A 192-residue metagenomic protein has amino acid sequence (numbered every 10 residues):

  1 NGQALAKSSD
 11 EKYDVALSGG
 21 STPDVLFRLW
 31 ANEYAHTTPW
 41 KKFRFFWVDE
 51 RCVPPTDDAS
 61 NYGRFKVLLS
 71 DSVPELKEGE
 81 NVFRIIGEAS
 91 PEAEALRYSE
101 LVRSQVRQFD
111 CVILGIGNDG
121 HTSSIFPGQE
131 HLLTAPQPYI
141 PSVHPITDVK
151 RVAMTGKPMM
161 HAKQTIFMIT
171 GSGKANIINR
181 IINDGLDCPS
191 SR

Functional and structural regions predicted by a protein language model:
N1-V15, E92: N-terminal glycine-/serine-/threonine-rich phosphate-binding loop
S9-Y34: Glycine-rich N-terminal segment of FAD-binding domains in flavoprotein oxidoreductases, spanning the beta-loop-helix
L17-T22, L114-N118, T170: Glycine-rich beta-strand-to-loop/alpha-helix junction loops that act as flexible
L29-P39, G63, V67, P127-P136 (+1 more regions): A glycine- and small-aliphatic-rich helix-loop capping segment at beta-alpha/alpha-beta transitions that lines
T38-I113: Ligand-binding beta-strand-loop-alpha-helix segment within the catalytic cores of soluble metabolic enzymes
A95-L96, S123-G128, I177-I181: A short secondary-structure junction signal
C111-K157: Class I SAM-dependent methyltransferase SAM-binding "motif I" and its flanking Rossmann-like core
K157, K163-R192: ATP/nucleoside-binding phosphotransfer catalytic cores, i.e., glycine-rich phosphate-binding loops
